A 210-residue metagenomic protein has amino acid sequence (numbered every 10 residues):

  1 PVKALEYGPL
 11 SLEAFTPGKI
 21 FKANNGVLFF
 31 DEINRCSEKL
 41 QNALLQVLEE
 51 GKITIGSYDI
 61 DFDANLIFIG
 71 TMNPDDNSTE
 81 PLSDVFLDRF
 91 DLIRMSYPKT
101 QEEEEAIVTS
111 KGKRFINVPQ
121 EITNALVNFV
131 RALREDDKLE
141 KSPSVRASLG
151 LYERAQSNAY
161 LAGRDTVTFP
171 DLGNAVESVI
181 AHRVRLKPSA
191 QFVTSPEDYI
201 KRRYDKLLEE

Functional and structural regions predicted by a protein language model:
P1-T16, V27-F115, Q156-N158: Canonical AAA+ ATPase core
K22-A23: AAA+ ATPase active-site-proximal loops
V47, F129, N174-A175: Short acidic/histidine-centered micro-motifs embedded in hydrophobic/aromatic stretches that mark compact functional
E49-E50, R131, A181: Residues at helix-coil transition
E105, G112-A159, G163-V167: Conserved AAA+ ATPase small/helical "lid" subdomain
L161-E210: C-terminal engagement/docking regions of AAA+ P-loop ATPases
